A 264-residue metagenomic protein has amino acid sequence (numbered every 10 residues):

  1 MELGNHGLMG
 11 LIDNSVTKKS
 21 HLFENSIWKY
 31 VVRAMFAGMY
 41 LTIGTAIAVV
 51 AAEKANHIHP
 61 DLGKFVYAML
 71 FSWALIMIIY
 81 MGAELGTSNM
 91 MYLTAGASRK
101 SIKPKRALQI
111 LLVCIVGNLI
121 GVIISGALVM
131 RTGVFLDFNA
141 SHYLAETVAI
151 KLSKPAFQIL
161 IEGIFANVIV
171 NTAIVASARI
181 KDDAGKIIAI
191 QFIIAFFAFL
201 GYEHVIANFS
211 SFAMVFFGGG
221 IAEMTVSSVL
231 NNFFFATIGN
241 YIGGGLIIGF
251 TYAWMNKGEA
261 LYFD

Functional and structural regions predicted by a protein language model:
M1-D264: Alpha-helical transmembrane segments and their helix-helix packing motifs
